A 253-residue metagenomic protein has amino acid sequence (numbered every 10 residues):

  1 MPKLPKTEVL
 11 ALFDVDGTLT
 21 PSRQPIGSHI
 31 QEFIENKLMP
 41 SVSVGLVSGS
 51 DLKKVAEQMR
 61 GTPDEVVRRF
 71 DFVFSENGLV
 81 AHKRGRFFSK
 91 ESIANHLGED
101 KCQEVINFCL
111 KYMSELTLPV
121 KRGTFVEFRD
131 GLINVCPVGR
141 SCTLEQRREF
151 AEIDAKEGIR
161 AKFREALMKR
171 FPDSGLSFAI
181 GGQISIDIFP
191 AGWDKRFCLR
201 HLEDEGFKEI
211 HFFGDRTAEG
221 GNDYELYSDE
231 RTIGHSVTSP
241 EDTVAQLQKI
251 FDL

Functional and structural regions predicted by a protein language model:
P2-T7, I26-G27, F189-L253: Mg2+-dependent phosphoryl-transfer enzymes with acidic/Ser/Thr/Gly-rich catalytic loops
L4-P25, L46, V73, L199 (+1 more regions): Asp-based phosphoryl-transfer active-site loop
P5-L12, H29-V42, R170, E205 (+1 more regions): A short, Lys/Arg-enriched amphipathic alpha-helix followed by its capping loop at the start of a domain
A11-D16, E76-G78, R84-G85, R129 (+1 more regions): Short loop/turn segments at strand-loop or loop-helix junctions that form parts of catalytic or ligand-binding pockets
P25-T124: Active-site phosphate-binding/coordination module
K37-M59, V73, F125-P137, I180-G182 (+3 more regions): Substrate-recognition element of Asp-dependent hydrolases with the DxDx(T/V) motif
M39-S43, D173-S177, K208, E230-T232: A generic structural motif
P119-H211: Conserved acidic, metal-coordinating active-site core of Asp-based, Mg2+-dependent phosphoryl-transfer enzymes
